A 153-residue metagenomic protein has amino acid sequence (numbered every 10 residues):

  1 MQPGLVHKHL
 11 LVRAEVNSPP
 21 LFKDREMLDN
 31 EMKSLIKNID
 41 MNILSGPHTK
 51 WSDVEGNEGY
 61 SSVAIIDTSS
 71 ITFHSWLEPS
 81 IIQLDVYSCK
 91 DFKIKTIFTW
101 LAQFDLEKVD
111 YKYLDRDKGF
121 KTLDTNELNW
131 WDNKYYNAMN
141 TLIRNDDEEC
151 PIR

Functional and structural regions predicted by a protein language model:
M1-R153: Polybasic/polar functional segments that serve as interface/processing modules
